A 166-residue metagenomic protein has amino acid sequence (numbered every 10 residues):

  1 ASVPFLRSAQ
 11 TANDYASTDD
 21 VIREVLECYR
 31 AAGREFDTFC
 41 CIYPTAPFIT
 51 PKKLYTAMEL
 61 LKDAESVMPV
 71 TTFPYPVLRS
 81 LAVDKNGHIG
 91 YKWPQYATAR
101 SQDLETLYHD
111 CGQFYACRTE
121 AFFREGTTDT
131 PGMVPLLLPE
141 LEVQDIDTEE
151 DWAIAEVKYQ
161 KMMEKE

Functional and structural regions predicted by a protein language model:
A1-C40, F48-K52, T56: Short phosphate-binding loop-to-helix
N13-S17, V77, I146: Short, charged, surface-exposed secondary-structure boundary motifs
T18-D20, P47-G132, L137: Conserved core of the sugar-phosphate nucleotidyltransferase
E27, A31, D37, K52-K62 (+4 more regions): Replace "anionic and nucleotidyl ligands
Y43, F73, F114-A116, W152 (+1 more regions): Tryptophan-centric aromatic hotspots in well-structured domains and transmembrane helices
L136-L137, E142-E166: Hydrophobic helical membrane-anchoring modules
